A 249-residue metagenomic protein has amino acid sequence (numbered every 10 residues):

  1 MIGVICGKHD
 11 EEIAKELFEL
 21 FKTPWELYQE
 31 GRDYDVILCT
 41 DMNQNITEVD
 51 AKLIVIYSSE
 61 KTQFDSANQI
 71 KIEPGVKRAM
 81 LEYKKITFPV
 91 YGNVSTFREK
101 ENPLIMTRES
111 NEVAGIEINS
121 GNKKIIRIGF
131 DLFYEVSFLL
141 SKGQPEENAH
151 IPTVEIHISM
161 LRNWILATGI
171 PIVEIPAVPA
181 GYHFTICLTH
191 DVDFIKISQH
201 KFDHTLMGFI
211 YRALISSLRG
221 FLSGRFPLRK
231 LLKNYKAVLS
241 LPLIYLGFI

Functional and structural regions predicted by a protein language model:
M1-I249: Terminal accessory/targeting
